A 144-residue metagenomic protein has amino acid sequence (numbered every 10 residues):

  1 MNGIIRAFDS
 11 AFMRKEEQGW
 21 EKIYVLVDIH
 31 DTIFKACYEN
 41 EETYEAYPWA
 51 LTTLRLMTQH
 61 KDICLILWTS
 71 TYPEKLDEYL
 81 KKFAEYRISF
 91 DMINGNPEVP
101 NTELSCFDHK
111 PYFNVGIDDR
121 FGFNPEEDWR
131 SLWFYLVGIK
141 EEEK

Functional and structural regions predicted by a protein language model:
M1-K144: HAD-like aspartate-dependent phosphatase fold
